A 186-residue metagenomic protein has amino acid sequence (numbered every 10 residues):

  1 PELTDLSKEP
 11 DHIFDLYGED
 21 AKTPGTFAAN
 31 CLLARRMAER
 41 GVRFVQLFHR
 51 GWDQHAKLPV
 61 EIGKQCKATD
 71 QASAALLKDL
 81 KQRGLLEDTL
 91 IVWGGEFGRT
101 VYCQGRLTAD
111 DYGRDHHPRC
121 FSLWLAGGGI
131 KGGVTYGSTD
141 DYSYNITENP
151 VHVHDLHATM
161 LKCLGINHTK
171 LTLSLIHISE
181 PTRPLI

Functional and structural regions predicted by a protein language model:
P1-S179, R183: Ligand-binding pockets and gating/stacking loops
